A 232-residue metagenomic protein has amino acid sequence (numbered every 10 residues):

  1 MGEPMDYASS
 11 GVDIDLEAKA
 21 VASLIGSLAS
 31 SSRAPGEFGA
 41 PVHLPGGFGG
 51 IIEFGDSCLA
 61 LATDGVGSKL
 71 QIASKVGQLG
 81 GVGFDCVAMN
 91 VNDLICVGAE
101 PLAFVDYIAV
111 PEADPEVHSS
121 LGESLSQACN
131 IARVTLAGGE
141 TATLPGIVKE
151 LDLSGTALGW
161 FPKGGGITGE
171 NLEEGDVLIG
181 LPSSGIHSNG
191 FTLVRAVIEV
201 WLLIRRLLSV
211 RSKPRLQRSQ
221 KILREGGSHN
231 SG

Functional and structural regions predicted by a protein language model:
G2-G232: Helix-biased detector of long, well-ordered alpha-helical tracts
